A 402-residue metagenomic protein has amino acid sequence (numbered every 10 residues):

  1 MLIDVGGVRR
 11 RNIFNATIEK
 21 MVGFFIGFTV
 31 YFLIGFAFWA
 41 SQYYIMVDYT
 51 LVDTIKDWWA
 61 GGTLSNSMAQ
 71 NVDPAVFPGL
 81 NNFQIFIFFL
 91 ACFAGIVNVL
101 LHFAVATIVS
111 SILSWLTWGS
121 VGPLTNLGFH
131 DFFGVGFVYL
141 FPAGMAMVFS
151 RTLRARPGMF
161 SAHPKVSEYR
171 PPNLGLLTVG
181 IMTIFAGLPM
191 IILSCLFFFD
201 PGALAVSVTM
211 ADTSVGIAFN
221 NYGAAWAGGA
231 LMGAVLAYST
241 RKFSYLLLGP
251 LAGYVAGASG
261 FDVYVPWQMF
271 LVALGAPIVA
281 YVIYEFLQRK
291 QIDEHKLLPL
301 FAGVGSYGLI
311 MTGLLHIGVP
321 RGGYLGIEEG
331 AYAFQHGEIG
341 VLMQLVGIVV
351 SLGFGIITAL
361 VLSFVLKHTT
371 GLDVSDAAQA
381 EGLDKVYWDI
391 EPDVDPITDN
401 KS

Functional and structural regions predicted by a protein language model:
M1-S402: Glycine- and aromatic-enriched membrane alpha-helices
